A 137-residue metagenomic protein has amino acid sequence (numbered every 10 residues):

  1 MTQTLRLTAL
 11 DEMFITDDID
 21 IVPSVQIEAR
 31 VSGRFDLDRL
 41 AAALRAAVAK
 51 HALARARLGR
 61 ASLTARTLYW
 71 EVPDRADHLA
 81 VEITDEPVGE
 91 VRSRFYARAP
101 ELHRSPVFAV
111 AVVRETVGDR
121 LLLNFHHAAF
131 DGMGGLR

Functional and structural regions predicted by a protein language model:
M1-L37, A42: N-terminal beta-alpha "docking/capping" segments at the starts of catalytic domains in thioester/acy l-group-handling
A41-R137: Acyl-thioester-dependent condensation/acyltransferase catalytic cores
